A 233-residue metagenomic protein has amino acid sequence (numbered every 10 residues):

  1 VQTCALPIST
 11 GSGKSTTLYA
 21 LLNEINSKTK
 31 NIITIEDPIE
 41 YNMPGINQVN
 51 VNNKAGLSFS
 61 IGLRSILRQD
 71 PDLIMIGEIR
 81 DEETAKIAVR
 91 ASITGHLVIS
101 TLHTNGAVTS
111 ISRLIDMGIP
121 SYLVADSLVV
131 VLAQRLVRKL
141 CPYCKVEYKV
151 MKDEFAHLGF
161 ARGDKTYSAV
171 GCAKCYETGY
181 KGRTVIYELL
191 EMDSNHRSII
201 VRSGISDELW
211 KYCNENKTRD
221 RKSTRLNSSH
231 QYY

Functional and structural regions predicted by a protein language model:
V1-S228: Short, flexible helix-loop junctions that flank or precede catalytic/ligand sites
Y232-Y233: Low-complexity, intrinsically disordered segments with a bias for serine/threonine
